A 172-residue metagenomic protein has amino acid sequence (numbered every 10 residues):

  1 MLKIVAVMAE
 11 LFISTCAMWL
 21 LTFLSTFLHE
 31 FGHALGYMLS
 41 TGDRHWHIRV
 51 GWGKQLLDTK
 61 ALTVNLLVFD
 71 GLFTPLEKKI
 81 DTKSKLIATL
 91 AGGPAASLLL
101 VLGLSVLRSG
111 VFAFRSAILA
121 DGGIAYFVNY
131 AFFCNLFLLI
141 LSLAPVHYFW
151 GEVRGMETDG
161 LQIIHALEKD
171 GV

Functional and structural regions predicted by a protein language model:
M1-G36, L100-C134: Long, highly hydrophobic alpha-helical transmembrane signal-anchor segments
E10-M18, T74-P75, V146, W150: A near-ubiquitous, low-amplitude feature marking generic local secondary-structure context
S14, G36, W52, A61-T63 (+4 more regions): Short, flexible coil/linker segments at or flanking structured domains
A17-K78: Small-residue-rich helix-interface/hinge motifs
T82-V172: Hydrophobic transmembrane alpha-helical segments that form the core helix bundle of multi-pass membrane enzymes
